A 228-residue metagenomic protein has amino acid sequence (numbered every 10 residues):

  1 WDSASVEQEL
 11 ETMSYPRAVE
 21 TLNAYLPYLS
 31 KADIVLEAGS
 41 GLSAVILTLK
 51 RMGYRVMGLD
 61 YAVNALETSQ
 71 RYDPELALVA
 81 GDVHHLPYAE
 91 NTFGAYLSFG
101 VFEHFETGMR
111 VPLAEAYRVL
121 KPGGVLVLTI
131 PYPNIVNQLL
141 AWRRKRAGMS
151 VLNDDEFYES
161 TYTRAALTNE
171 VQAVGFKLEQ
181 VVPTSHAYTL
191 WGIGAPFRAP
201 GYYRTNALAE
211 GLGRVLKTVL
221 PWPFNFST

Functional and structural regions predicted by a protein language model:
W1-H85, A89, A95-F99, L113 (+1 more regions): Conserved N-terminal segment of class I S-adenosyl-L-methionine
Q8-E9, E106-E115, V119, V125-T228: S-adenosyl-L-methionine-dependent methyltransferase catalytic module, highlighting the catalytic core
I34, G124-V125: Short glycine-centered segments of the SAM/dcSAM-binding site in methyltransferase folds
G41, E103, P133: Active-site beta-alpha loop architecture of Rossmann-like, nucleotide-cofactor-dependent enzymes
H85, E103, T107: Active-site micro-motifs of SAM-dependent methyltransferase domains
F99-F102, T129: Residues lining the SAM
